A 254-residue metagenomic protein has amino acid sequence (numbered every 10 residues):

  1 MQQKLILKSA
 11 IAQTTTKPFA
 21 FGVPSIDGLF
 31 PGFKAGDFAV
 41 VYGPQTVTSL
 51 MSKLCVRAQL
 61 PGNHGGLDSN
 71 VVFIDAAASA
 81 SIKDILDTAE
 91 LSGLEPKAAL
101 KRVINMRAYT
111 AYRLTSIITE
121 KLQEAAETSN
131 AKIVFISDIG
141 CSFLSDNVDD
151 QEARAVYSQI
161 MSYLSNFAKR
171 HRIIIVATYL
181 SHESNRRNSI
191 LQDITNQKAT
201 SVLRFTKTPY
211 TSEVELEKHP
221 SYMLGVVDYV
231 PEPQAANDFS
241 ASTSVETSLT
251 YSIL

Functional and structural regions predicted by a protein language model:
M1-E90, I253: The Walker A/P-loop phosphate-binding site
P31-F33, G62-G66, E95-A98, A125-T128 (+1 more regions): Conserved catalytic network of the ASCE P-loop NTPase/AAA+ motor domain
G36-D37, D68, L100, H171 (+1 more regions): Short, well-ordered alpha-helix to beta-strand connector turns
A39-V41, V72-I74, I104-M106, V176 (+1 more regions): Hydrophobic/aromatic beta-strand patches that form the interior of the parallel beta-sheet core in alpha/beta enzyme
S52-V56, T115-T119, Y157-S162: Short, hydrophobic/amphipathic alpha-helical packing segments that form internal helix faces or helix-helix interfaces
V72-D146: Conserved inter-motif catalytic segment of the P-loop NTP-binding fold
Q123-Q197: P-loop NTPase motor core
N166-L254: Phosphate-binding/switch region of NTP-binding enzymes
